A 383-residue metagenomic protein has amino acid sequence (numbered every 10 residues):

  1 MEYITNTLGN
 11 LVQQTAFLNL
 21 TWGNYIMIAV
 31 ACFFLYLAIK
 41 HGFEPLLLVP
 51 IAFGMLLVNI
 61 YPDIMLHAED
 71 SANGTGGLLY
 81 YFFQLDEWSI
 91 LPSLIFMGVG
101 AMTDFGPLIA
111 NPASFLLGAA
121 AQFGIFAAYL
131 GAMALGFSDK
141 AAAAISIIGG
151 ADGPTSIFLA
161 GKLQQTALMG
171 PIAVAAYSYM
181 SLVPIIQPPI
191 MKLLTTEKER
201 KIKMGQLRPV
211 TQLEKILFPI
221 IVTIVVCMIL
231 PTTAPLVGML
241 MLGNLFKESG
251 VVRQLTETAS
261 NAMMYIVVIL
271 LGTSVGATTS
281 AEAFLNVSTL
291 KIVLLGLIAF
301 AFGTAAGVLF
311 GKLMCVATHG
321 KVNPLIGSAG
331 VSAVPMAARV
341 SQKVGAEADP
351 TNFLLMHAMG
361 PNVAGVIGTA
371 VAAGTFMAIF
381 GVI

Functional and structural regions predicted by a protein language model:
M1-G74: N-terminal alpha-helical transmembrane segments of multi-pass membrane transport and channel/translocase proteins
M1-N19, Y25, S71, T75 (+3 more regions): Intrinsically disordered, low-complexity non-transmembrane regions of multi-pass membrane transporters
I39-L48, H67, Y81-F82, M102-L117 (+5 more regions): Interfacial helix-loop-helix linkers and transmembrane-helix boundary segments in multi-pass membrane proteins
W88, F96-M102, L117-A127, G131 (+3 more regions): Alpha-helical membrane segments and immediately flanking helix-loop junctions that form or couple to the substrate/ion
L108-Y129, S280-G307, A358-N362: Entry/N-cap segments of selected transmembrane alpha helices and their immediately preceding amphipathic helices
A167-I185, L295-G303, I326-A329: Alpha-helical transmembrane segments
A175-V251: Membrane-embedded hairpin module used as a gating/binding unit in multi-pass transport and secretion proteins
T223-G307: Transmembrane helical segments that form the transport core of multi-pass membrane transport proteins
